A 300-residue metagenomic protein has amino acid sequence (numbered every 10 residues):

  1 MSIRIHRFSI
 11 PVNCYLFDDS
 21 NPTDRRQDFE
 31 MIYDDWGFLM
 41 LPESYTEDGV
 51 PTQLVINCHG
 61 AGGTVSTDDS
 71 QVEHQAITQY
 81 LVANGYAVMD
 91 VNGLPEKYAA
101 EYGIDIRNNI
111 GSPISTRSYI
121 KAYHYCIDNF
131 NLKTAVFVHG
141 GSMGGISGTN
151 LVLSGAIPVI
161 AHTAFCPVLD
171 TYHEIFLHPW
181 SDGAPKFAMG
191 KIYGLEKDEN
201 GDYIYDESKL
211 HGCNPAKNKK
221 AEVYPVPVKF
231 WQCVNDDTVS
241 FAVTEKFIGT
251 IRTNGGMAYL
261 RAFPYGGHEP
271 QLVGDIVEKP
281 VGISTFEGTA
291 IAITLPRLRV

Functional and structural regions predicted by a protein language model:
M1-G49: N-terminal cap/lid segment of alpha/beta-hydrolase-fold proteins
E47-T52, N57-A100: Short substrate-entry loop that stabilizes the transition state in hydrolases
N108-F130: Alpha/beta-hydrolase active-site loop
F130-S142: Alpha/beta-hydrolase fold nucleophile elbow
G140-N150: Glycine-rich nucleophile elbow surrounding the catalytic serine of serine-hydrolase chemistry
T149-D202: Hydrolase active-site cap/lid region
S181-E245: The feature captures the conserved acid-bearing segment of alpha/beta-hydrolase catalytic domains
D237-T238, E245-V300: C-terminal catalytic histidine-bearing segment of alpha/beta-hydrolase fold enzymes
